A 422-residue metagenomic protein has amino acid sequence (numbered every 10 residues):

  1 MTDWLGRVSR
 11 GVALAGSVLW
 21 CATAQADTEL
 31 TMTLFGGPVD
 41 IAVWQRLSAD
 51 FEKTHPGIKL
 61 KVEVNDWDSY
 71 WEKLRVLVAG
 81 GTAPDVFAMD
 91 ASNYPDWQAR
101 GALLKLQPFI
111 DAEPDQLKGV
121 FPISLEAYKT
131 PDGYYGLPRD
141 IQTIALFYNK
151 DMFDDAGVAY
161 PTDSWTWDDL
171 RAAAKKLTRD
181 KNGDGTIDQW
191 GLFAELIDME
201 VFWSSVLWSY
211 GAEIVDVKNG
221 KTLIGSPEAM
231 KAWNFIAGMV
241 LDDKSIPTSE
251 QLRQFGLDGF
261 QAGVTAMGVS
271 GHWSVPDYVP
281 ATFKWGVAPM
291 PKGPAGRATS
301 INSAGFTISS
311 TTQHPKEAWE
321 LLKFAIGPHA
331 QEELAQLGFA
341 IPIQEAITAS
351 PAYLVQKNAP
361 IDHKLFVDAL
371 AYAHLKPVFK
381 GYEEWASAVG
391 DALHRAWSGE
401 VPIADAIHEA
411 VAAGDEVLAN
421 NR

Functional and structural regions predicted by a protein language model:
D27-G37, I58-E63, D85-V86, Y135 (+2 more regions): Short, well-ordered beta-strand elements
R46-V120, D154-G157, L257-G259, G263-M267 (+4 more regions): Extracytoplasmic "Venus flytrap"/periplasmic binding protein-like
K59, D154, Y160, G238-K244 (+1 more regions): Conserved C-terminal helix/tail region of periplasmic/extracytoplasmic solute-binding proteins
A91-A145, K284-A288, A352-D368: Hinge/lid segment of periplasmic solute-binding proteins
Q107-V120, D163, N182-L192, A212-K231 (+4 more regions): Short, solvent-exposed loop/beta-turn-alpha elements that line the ligand-binding surface or hinge of extracytoplasmic
I123, A127, W285, L337-D391 (+2 more regions): Long, aromatic- and glycine/proline-rich binding clefts that accommodate carbohydrate-like moieties
P131-R139, I144, D169-K221, T265: Extracytoplasmic/periplasmic solute-binding protein
A173-K175, K218-S249, V279-A281: Glycine-centered hinge/linker elements that transmit conformational signals in sensory and ligand-binding systems
